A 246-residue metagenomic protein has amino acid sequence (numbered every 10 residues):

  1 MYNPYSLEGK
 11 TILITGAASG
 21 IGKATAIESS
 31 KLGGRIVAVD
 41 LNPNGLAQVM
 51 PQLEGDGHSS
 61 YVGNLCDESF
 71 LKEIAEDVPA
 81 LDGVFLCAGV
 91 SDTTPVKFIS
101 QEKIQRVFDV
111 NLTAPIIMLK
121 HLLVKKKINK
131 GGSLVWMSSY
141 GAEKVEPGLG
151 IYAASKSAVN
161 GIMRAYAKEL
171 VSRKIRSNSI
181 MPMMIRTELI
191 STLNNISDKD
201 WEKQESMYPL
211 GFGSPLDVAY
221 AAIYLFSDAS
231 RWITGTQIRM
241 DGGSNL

Functional and structural regions predicted by a protein language model:
Y2-N3, I223, T234-L246: Short C-terminal tail/terminal secondary-structure segment of NAD(P)H-dependent dehydrogenase/reductase domains
A18-S19: Conserved glycine-rich cofactor-binding loop
P95-V96, K103-F108, Q204: Substrate-binding pocket helix/loop in short-chain dehydrogenase/reductase
L119, S155: Active-site helix of classical SDR
S139: Residue(s) in the substrate-gating loop at a strand-loop-helix junction that position the organic substrate next
V171, R176, I233-G235: Short, small/polar-rich loop/turn modules that mediate ligand/substrate recognition or access, typified
M207-V218: A conserved structural motif in NAD(P)-dependent oxidoreductases
